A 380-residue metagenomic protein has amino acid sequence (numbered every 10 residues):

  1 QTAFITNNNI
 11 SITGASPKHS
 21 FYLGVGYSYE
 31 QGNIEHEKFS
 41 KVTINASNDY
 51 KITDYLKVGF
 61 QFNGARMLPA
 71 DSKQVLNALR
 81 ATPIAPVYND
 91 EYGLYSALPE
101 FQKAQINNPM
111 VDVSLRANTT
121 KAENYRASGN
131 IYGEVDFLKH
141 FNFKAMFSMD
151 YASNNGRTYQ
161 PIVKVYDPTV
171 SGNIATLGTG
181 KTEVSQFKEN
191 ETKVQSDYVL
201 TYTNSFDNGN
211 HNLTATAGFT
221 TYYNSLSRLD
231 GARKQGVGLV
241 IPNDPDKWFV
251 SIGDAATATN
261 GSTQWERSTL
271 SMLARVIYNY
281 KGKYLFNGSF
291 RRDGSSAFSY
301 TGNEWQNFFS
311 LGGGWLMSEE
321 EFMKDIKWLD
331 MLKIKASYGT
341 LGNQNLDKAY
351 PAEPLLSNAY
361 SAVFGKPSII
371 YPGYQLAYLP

Functional and structural regions predicted by a protein language model:
Q1, I5-N7, L76-D112: Acidic, glycine-rich flexible loop segments
Q1-H36, K73-V75, V113-N118, G133-D136 (+1 more regions): Residues embedded in well-ordered regular secondary structure
N9-S11, G93-L98, R116, G236-V240: Short acidic/polar alpha-helix capping motifs at helix-coil junctions
S16, Y95, L341-Q344: Gly/Ser/Thr-rich beta-alpha loop segments that engage phosphate groups in nucleotides
F21, T82, P86-N89, Y95 (+2 more regions): Generic detection of intrinsically disordered/low-complexity segments and helix-coil linkers/edges
K41, S47-L56, Q61-R66, L76 (+2 more regions): Extracellular/periplasmic, surface-exposed regions of secreted and cell-surface proteins
D167-P168: Intrinsically disordered, compositionally biased low-complexity regions
